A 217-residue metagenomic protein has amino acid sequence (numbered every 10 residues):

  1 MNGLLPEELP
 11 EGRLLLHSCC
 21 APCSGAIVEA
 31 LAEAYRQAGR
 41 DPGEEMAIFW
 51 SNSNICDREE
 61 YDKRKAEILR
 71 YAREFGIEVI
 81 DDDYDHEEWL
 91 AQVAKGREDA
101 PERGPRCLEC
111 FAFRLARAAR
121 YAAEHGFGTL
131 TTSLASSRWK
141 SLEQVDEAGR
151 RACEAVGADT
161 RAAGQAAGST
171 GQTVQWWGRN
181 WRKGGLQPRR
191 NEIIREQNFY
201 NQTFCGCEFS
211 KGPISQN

Functional and structural regions predicted by a protein language model:
M1-N217: Nucleotide-activated chemistry modules centered on ATP-dependent adenylation/adenylyltransferase
